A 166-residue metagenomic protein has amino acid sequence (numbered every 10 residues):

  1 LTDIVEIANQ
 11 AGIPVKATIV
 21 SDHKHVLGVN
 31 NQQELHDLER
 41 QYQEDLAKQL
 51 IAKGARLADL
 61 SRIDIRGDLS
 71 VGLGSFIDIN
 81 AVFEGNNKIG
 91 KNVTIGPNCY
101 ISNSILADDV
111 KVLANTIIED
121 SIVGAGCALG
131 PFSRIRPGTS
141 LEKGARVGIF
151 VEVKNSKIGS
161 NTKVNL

Functional and structural regions predicted by a protein language model:
L1-R62, R66-L69, G74: Terminal amphipathic alpha-helical/low-complexity segments used for targeting or macromolecular assembly
R56-L166: Structural signal for interior beta-strand "rungs" in well-ordered beta-sheet cores of soluble enzyme domains
